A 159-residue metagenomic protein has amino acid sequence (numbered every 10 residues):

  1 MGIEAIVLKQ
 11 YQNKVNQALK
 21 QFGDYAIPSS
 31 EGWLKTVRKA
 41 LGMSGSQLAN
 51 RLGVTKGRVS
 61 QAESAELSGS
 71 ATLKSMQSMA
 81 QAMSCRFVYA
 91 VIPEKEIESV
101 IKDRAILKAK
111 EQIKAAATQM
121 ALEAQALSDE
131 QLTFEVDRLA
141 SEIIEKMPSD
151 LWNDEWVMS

Functional and structural regions predicted by a protein language model:
M1-S29, I97-S159: N-terminal flexible/basic segments that precede or flank functional cores
I3-I6, G32-R51: Short basic helix-loop element that most often maps to the first helix and adjoining turn of HTH DNA-binding modules
Q21-D24, G32, A62-E66: Short, contiguous strand/loop micro-motifs
S29, A40, S68-A71: Helix-turn-helix/winged-helix DNA-binding modules
L52-A71: Recognition helix of helix-turn-helix/homeodomain-like DNA-binding domains that insert into the DNA major groove
L73-Y89: DNA major-groove recognition helix of helix-turn-helix/homeodomain DNA-binding modules
S84-V100: Short C-terminal boundary/hinge segments that cap the last helix of small helical domains
